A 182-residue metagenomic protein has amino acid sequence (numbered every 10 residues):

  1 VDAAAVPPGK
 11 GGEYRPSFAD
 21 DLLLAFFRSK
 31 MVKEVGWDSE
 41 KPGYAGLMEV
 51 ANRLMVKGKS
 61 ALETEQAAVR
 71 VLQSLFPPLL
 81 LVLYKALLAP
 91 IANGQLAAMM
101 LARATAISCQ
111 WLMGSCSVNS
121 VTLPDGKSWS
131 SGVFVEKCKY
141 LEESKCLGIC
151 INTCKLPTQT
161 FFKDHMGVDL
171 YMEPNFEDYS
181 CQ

Functional and structural regions predicted by a protein language model:
V1-F134, K139-N152, P157, Y171-P174: N-terminal accessory segment detector
F161-V168: Short secondary-structure junctions
N175-Q182: Beta-rich nucleic-acid/ligand-interaction surfaces
